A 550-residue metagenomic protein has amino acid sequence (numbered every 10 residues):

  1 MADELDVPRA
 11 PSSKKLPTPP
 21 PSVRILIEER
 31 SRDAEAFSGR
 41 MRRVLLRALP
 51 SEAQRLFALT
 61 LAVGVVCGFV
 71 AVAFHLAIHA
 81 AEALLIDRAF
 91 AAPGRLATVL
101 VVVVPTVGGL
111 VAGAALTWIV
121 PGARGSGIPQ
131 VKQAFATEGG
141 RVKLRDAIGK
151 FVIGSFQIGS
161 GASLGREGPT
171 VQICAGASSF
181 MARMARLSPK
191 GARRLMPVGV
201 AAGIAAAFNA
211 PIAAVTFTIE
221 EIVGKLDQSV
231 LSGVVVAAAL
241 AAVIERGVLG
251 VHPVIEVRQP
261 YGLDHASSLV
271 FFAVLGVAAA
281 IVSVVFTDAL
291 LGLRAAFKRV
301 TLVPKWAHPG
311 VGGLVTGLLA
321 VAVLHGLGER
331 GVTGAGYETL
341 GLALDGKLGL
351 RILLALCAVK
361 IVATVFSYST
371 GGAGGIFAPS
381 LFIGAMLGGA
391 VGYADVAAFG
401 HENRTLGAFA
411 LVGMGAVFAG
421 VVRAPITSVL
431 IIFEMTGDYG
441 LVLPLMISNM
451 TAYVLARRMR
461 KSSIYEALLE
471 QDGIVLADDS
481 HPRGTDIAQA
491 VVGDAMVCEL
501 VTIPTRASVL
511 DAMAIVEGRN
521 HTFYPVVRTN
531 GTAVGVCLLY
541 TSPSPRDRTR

Functional and structural regions predicted by a protein language model:
A2-Q489, G493-V534: Alpha-helical transmembrane segments and immediately membrane-proximal extracytoplasmic
V536-L538: Short hydrophobic beta-strand motif reused across regulatory alpha/beta modules
Y540-R550: Single conserved hydrophobic/aromatic residue that forms the stacking wall/gate of nucleotide- or nucleobase-binding
